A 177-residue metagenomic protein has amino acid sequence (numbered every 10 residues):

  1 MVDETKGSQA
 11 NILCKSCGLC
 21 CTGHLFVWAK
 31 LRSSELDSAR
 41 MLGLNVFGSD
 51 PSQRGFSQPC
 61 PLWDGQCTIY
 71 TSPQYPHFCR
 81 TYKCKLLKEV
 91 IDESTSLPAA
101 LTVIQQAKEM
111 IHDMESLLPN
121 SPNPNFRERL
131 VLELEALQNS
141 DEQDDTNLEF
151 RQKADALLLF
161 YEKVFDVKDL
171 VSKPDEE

Functional and structural regions predicted by a protein language model:
M1-E177: Hydrophobic scaffolds flanking metal-cofactor catalytic centers in soluble metalloenzymes
